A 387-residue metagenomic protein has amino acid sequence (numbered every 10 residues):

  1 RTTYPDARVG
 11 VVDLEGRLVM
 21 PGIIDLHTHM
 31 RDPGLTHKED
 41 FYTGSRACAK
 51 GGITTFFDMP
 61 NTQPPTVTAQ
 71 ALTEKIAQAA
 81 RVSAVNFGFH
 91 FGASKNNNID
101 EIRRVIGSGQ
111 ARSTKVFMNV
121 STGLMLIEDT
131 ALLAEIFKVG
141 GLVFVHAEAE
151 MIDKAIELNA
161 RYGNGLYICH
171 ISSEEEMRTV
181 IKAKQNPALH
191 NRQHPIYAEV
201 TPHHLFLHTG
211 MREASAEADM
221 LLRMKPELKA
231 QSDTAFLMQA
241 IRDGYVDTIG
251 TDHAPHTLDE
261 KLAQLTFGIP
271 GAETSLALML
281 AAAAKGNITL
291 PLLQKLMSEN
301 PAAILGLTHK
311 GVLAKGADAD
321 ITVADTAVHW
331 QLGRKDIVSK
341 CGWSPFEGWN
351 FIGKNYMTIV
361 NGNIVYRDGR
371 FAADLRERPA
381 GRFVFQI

Functional and structural regions predicted by a protein language model:
R1-P21: Histidine-rich, glycine-flanked metal-binding segment
L14-V82: Metal-associated gating/positioning segment near the N- to mid-region
G16, H27, C48, G52 (+12 more regions): Divalent metal-coordination and catalytic microenvironments
H29-E39, T54-A69, F89-D100, F117-L126 (+1 more regions): Divalent metal-binding segments
A77-A93: A glycine-rich helix N-cap at a beta->alpha junction
D100-I249: Histidine/acidic residue-rich metal-binding segments in metalloenzymes
E150-K154, L158-G163, R242-D243, D247-I249 (+1 more regions): His/Asp/Glu-enriched, well-ordered alpha-helical/loop segment that forms or immediately abuts the divalent-metal
K315-V384: C-terminal cap of metal-dependent C-N hydrolases
